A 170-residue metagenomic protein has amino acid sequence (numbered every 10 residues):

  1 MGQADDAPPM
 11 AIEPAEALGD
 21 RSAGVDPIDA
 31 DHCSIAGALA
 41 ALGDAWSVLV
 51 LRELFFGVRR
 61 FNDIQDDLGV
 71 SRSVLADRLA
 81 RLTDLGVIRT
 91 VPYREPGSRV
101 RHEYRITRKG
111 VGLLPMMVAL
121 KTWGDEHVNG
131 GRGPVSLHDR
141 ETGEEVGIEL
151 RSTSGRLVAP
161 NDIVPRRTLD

Functional and structural regions predicted by a protein language model:
M1-L18, V118, T122-D170: C-terminal regulatory/oligomerization modules of transcriptional regulators
G19-L39: Short, Lys/Arg-enriched N-terminal segment that forms or immediately precedes the first helix of a structured domain
C33-V74: N-terminal helix-turn-helix DNA-binding core of bacterial DNA-binding proteins
G43, E95-M117: Basic, amphipathic "hinge/linker" alpha-helix immediately C-terminal to the N-terminal HTH DNA-binding motif
L51, R59-I64, V70, K109 (+3 more regions): Extended, folded domain segments that form the structural surfaces/walls around functional sites
L79-A80: Short, hydrophobic-biased segments on the C-terminal half of alpha helices that form "recognition helices"
G86: Glycine-centered, phosphate/nucleic-acid-interacting loop/turn motifs that mediate DNA/RNA or nucleotide
T90: Short beta-strand "wing" residues that participate in macromolecule-binding interfaces
